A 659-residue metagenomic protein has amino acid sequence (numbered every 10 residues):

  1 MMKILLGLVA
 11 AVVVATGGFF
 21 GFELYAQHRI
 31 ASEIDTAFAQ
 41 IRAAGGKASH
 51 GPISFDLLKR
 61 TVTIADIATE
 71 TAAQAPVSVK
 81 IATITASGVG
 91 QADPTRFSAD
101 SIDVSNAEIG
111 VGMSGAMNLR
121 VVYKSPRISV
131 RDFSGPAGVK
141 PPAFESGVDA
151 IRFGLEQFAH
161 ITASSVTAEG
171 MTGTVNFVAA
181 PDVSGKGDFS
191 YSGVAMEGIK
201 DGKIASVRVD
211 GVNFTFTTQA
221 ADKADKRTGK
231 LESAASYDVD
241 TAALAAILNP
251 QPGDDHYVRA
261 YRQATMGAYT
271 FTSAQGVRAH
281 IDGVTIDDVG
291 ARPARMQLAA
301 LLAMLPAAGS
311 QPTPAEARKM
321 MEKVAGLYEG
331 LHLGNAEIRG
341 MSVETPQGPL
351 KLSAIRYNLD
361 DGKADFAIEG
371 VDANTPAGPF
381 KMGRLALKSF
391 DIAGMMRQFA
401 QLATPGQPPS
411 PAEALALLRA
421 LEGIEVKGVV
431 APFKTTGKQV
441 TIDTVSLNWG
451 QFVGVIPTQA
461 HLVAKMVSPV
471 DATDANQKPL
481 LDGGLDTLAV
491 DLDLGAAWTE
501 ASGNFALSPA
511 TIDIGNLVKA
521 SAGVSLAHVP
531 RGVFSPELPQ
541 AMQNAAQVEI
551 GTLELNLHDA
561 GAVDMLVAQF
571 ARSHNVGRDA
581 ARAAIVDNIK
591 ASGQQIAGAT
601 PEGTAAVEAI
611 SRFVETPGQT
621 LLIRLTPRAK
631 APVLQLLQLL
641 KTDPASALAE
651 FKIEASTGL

Functional and structural regions predicted by a protein language model:
M1-K3: Short, low-complexity patches enriched in S/T/P/G
L5-G7, G17-L659: Glycine-rich, small/hydroxylated-residue low-complexity segments
